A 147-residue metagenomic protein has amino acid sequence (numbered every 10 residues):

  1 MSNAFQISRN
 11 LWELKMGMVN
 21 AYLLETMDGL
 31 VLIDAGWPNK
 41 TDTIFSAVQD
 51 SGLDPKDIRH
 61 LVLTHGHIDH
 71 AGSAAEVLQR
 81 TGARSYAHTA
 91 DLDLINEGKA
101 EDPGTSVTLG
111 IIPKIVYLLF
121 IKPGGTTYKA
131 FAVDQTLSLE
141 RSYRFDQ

Functional and structural regions predicted by a protein language model:
S2-S51: Conserved beta-strand hairpin/beta-sheet module of binuclear metal-dependent hydrolase folds, prominently
W12, V62, Y86, Q135-L137: Hydrophobic/aromatic beta-strand patches that form the interior of the parallel beta-sheet core in alpha/beta enzyme
G17-V19, S46-D50, A71-G72, P123 (+1 more regions): A generic local structural motif
M27-G29, A83, E140: Short loop segments at secondary-structure junctions
V31-L61, T105-S106, T127, V133: Pre-active-site segment of Zn-dependent metallo-hydrolases
T41-A87, D91: Active-site metal-binding motif and surrounding structural segment of the metallo-beta-lactamase
L92-Q147: Metallo-beta-lactamase
